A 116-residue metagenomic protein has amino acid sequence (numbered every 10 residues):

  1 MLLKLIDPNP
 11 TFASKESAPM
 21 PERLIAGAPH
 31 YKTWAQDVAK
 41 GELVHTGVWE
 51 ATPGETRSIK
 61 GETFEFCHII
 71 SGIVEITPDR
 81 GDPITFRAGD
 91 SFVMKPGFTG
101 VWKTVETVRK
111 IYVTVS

Functional and structural regions predicted by a protein language model:
M1-L43: A short, N-terminal "cap"/entry segment at the start of jelly-roll beta-barrel domains of the cupin/DSBH fold
E42-G61, K95-G97: Conserved short histidine dyad/triad with adjacent acidic residue
A51, G61-I76: Short, conserved beta-strand element in jelly-roll/cupin
S58, I76, K110-Y112: Short hydrophobic/aromatic-rich beta-strand segments that constitute the beta-sheet cores of beta-sandwich/beta-barrel
I73, T99, V108-R109: Structural motif
R80-P96: Short acidic-glycine-tyrosine-enriched beta hairpin
E106-S116: A short hydrophobic beta-strand segment most commonly corresponding to one strand of the jelly-roll/cupin
